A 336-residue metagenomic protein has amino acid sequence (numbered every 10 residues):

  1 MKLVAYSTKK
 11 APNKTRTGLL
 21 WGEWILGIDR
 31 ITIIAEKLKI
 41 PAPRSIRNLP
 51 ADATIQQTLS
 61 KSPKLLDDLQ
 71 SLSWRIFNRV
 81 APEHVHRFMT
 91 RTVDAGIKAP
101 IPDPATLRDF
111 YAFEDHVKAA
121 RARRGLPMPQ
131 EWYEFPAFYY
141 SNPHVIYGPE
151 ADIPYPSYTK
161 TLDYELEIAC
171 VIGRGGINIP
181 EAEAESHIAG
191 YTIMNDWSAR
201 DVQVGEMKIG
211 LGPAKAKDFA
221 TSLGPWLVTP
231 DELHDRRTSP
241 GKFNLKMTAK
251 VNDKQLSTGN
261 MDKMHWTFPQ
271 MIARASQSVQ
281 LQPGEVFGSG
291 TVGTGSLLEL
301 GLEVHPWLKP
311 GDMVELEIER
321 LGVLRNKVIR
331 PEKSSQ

Functional and structural regions predicted by a protein language model:
M1-K14, L20, T32, K37-V251 (+1 more regions): Active-site microenvironments in enzyme catalytic cores
S7, K14, L59, T90 (+1 more regions): Catalytic-pocket segment enriched in acidic/His residues
T17, W24-L26: Hydrophobic residues embedded in beta-strands of well-ordered beta-sheets
G22, R174, N195, R320 (+1 more regions): Non-catalytic surface loops within mature trypsin-like serine protease
I28-D29, K327: Beta-strand residues in well-ordered beta-sheet regions across diverse protein folds
